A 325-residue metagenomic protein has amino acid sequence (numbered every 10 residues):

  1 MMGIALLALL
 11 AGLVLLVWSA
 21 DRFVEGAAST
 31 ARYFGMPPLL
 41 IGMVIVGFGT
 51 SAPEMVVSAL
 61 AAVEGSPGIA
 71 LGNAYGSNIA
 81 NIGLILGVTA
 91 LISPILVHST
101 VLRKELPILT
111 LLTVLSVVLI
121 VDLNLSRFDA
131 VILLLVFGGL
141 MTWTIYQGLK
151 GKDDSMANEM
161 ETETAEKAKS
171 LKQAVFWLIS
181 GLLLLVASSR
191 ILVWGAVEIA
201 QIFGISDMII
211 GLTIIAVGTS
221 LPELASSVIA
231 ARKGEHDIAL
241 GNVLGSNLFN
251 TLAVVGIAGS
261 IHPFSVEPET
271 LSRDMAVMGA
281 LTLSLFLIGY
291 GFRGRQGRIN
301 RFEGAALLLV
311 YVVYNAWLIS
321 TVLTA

Functional and structural regions predicted by a protein language model:
M1-A325: Hydrophobic alpha-helical segments, chiefly the membrane-spanning helices and signal/signal-anchor peptides
